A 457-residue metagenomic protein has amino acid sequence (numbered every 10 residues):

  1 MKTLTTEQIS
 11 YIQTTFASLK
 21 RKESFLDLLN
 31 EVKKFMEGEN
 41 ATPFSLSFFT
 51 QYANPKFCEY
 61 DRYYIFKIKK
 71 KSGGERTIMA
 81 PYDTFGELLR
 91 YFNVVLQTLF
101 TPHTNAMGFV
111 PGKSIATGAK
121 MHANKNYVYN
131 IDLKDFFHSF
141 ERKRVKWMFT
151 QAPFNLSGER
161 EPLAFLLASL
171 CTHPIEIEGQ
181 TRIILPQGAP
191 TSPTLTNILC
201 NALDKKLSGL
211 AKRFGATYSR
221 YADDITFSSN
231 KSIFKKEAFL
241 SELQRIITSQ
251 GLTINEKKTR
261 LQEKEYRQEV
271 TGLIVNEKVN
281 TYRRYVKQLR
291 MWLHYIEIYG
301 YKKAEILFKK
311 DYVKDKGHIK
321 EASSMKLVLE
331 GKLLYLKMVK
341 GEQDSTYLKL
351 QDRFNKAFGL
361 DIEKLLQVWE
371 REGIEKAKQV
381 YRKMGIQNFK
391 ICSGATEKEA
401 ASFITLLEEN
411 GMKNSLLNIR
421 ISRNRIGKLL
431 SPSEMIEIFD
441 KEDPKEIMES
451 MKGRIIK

Functional and structural regions predicted by a protein language model:
M1-K69, T77-I131, F136-S157, E161-P162 (+4 more regions): Right-hand nucleic-acid polymerase module
N130-K134, G188, S192, A211-K231: Catalytic palm active-site di-aspartate
